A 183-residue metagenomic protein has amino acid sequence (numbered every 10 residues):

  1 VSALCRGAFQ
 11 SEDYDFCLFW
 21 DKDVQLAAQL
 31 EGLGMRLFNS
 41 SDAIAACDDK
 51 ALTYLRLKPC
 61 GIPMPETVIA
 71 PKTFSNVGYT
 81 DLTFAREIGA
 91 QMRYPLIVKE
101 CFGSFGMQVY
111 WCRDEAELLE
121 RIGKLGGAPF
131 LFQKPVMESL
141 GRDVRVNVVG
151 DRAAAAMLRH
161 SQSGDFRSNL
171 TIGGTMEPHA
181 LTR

Functional and structural regions predicted by a protein language model:
V1-N76: Conserved N-proximal alpha/beta basic substrate-recognition cap immediately N-terminal to, or forming the N-lobe
E12-D13, L33, M92, G126 (+2 more regions): Residue-level preference for short coil/turn positions at secondary-structure junctions
D23-V24, S40-S41, D81, E177-R183: Short, structured coil/loop segments at alpha-helix boundaries
V24-A27, G89-M92, M157-Q162: Short hydrophobic/aromatic-rich motifs at helix boundaries and adjacent loops
I44-G141: Active-site nucleotide/adenylate-binding loops and adjacent lid/helix of ATP-dependent enzymes
F105-R183: Phosphate-binding site of ATP-dependent enzymes
